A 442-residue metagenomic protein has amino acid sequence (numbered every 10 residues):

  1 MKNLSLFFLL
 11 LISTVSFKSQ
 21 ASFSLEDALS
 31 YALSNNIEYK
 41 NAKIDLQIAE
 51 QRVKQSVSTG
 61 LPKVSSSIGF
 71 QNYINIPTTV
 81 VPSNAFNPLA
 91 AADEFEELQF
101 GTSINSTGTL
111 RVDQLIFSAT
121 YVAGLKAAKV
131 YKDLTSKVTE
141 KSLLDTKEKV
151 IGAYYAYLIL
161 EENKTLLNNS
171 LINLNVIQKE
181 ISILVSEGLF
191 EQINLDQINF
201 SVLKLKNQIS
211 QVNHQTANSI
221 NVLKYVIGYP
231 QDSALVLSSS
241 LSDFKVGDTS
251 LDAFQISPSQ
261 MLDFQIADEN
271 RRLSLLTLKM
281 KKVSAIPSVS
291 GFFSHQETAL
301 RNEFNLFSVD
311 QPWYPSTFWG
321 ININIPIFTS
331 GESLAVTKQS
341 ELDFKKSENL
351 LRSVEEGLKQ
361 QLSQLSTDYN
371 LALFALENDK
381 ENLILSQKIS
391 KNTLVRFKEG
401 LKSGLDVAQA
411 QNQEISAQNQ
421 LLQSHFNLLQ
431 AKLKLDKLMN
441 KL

Functional and structural regions predicted by a protein language model:
M1-L29, L33-N36, L428, L442: Bacterial Sec-dependent N-terminal signal peptides
S30-I116, Y229, I256-T329, Q360: A small-residue-enriched
K40-I44, V57-S58, I116-L143, I193 (+5 more regions): Sec/SRP-type N-terminal targeting helices
I44, S58, N207-Y229, I384-K441: Short segments within alpha-helical structural elements
Q51, D145-P258, D368, A372 (+1 more regions): Periplasmic alpha-helical coiled-coil/stalk elements that build and connect Gram-negative outer-membrane
L306-Y314, I327, T337, F397-L405 (+1 more regions): Short, contiguous acidic/charged loop-to-helix segments that flank catalytic cores in large enzymes
